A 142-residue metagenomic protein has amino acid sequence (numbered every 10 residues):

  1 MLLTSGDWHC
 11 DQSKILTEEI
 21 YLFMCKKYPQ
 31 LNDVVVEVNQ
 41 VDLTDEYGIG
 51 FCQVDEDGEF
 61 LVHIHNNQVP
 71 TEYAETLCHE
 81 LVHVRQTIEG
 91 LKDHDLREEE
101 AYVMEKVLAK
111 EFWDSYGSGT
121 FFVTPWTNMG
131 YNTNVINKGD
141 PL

Functional and structural regions predicted by a protein language model:
M1-W8, V35-D45: Hydrophobic or amphipathic, alpha-helical segments that drive membrane association/targeting
D11-D33: Zn2+-dependent metallopeptidase catalytic core
S13-L16, A74, C78, R97-E100: Hydrophobic (often cysteine-bearing) scaffold residues that line and stabilize catalytic clefts of nucleotide/cofactor
V38-L61, P70: Catalytic zinc-binding patch centered on the HExxH motif and its immediate surroundings that defines zinc-dependent
G58-L77, L91-K92: Short pre-active-site segment immediately N-terminal to the catalytic Zn-binding motif
T76, E80-V84, I88: Catalytic glutamate of the conserved HExxH
D93-G130: Post-HExxH zinc-binding segment in Zn-dependent metallohydrolases
Y131-L142: Short acidic DE-rich linear segments
